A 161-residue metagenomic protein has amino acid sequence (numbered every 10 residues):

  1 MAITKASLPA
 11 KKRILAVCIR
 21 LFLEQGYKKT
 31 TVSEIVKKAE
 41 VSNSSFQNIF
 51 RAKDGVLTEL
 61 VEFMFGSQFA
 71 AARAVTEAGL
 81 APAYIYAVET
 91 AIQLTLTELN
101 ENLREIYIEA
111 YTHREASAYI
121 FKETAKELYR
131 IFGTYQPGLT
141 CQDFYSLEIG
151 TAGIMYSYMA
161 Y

Functional and structural regions predicted by a protein language model:
M1-A6: N-terminal intrinsically disordered/low-complexity leader segments
R13, L21-G55, E59: Helix-turn-helix
L21, S67, A71, L96 (+1 more regions): Short alpha-helical functional segments enriched in proximate histidine and acidic residues
K53, M64-G66: CheY-like receiver
E59, A70-L103, H113, F121-E123: Hydrophobic alpha-helical connector segments
E109-A160: Amphipathic alpha-helical packing segments from all-alpha helical-bundle domains
